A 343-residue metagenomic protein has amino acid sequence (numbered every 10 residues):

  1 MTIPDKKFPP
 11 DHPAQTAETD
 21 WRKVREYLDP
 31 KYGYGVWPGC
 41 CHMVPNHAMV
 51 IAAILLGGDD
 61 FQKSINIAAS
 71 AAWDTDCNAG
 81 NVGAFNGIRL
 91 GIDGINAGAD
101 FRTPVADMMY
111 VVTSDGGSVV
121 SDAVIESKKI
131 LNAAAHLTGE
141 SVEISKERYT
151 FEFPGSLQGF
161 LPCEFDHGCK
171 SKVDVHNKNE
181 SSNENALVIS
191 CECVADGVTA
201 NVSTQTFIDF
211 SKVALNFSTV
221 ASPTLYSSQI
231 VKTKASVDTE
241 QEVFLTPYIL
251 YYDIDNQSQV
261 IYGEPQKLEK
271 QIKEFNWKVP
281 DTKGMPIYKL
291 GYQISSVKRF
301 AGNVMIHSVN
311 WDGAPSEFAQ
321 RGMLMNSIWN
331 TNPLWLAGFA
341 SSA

Functional and structural regions predicted by a protein language model:
M1-A72: Accessory "access/gating" subregions that flank catalytic or transport cores
I51-N132, A235-S236: Catalytic phosphate/nucleotide-handling subdomain of diverse soluble enzymes
S114-N201: Catalytic cores of secreted or luminal carbohydrate-active enzymes
V173-F217, K267, G322-A343: Short carbohydrate-recognition loop motifs
S222-K232, Q241-V243, G284-K289: Extended extracellular/luminal ectodomain segments enriched in beta-structured repeat modules
K232-D281, P315: Extracellular ligand-binding interfaces
T233, E274-V309, A343: Extracellular beta-strand ligand-recognition surfaces/modules
S296-A340: Extracellular polysaccharide-targeting segments
